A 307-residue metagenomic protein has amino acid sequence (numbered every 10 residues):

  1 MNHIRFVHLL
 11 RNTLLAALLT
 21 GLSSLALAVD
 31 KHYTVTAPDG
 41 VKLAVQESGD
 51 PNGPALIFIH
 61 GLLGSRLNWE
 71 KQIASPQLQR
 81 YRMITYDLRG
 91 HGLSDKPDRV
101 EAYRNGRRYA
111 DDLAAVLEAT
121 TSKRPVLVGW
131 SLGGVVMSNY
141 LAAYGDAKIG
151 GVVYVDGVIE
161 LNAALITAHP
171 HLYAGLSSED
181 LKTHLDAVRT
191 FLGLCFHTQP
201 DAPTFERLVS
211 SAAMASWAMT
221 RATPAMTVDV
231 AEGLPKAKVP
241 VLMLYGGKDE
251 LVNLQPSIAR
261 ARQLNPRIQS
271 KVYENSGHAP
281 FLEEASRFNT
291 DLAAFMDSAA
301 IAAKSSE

Functional and structural regions predicted by a protein language model:
N2-L14: Bacterial N-terminal signal peptides that target proteins for export
V29-K42: N-terminal cap/lid segment of alpha/beta-hydrolase-fold proteins
P38, Q46, T85-V128, L132 (+1 more regions): Active-site loop/oxyanion-hole signature of alpha/beta-hydrolase fold enzymes
V41, E47-K96: Conserved HGGG/HGGXW glycine-rich cap/lid loop of the alpha/beta-hydrolase fold
S138-A143, K148-D180: Flexible "cap/lid" loop of the alpha/beta hydrolase fold
A163-A168, L181-P235: Conserved alpha/beta-hydrolase catalytic His-Asp/Glu region
V241-S276, R287: Conserved loop-alpha-helix segment in the C-terminal half of the alpha/beta-hydrolase fold that carries the catalytic
R267-E307: Catalytic active-site module of serine/aspartate enzymes centered on a nucleophile-bearing elbow/loop
